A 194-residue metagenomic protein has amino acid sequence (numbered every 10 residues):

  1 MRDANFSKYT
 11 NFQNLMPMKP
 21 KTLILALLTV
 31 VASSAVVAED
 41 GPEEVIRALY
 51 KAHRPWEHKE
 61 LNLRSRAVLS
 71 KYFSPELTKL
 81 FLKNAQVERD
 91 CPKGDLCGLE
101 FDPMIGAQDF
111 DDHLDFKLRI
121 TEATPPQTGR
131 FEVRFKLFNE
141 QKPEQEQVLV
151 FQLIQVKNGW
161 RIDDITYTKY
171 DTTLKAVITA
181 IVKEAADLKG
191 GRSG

Functional and structural regions predicted by a protein language model:
L15-I24: Bacterial N-terminal signal peptides that target proteins for export
A32-S34: N-terminal signal peptide c-region/cleavage motif recognized by signal peptidases
D40-H58: Short, aromatic-enriched amphipathic alpha-helices that serve as compact interaction elements
W56-L69: Surface-exposed patches in mature extracellular/periplasmic domains of secreted proteins
S74-P143: Surface-exposed, charged secondary-structure patches
I120-E122, V148-Q155: Hydrophobic/aromatic beta-strand elements that line small-molecule binding cavities or substrate pockets in beta-rich
Q127-V148, V156, D163-G194: Low-complexity, intrinsically disordered terminal/linker segments enriched in charged and Gly/Pro repeats
